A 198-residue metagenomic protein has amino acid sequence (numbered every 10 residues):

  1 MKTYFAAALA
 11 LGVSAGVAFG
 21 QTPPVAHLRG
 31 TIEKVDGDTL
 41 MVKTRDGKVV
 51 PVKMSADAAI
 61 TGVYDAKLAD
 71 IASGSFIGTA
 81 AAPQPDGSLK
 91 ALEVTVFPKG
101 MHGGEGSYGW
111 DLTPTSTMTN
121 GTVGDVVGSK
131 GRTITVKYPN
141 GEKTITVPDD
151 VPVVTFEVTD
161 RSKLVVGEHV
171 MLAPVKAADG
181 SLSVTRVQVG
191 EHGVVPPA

Functional and structural regions predicted by a protein language model:
K2-A6, S14-A198: Short, flexible, surface-exposed loop segments at domain boundaries
L9: Phosphate-group recognition and catalysis centered on beta-loop-alpha active-site segments
